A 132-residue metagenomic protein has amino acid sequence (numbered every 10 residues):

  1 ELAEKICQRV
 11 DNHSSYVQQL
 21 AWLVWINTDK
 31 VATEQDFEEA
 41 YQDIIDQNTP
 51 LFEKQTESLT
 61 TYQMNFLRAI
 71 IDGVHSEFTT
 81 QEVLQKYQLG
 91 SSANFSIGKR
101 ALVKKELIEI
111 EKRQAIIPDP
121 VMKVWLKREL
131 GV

Functional and structural regions predicted by a protein language model:
E1-L51, K112: Amphipathic alpha-helical "lid/sensor" segments that cap RecA-like P-loop NTPase cores
Q42, D46-V132: C-terminal leucine-rich, beta-strand-based interaction scaffolds used for sensing/assembly
